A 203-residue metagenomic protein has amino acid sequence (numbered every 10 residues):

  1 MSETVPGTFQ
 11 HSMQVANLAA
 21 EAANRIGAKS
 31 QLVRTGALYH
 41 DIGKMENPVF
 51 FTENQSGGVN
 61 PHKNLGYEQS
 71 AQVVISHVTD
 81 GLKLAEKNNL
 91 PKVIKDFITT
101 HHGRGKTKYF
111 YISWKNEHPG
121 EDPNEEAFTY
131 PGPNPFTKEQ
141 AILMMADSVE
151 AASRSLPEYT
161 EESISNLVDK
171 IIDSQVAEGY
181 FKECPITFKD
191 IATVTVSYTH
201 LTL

Functional and structural regions predicted by a protein language model:
S2-E161, S165, S174-E178: Divalent metal-dependent catalytic cores for phosphoryl transfer on phosphate-bearing substrates
E178-V196: Cytosolic regulatory/linker segments at or just downstream of nucleotide-handling modules in signal-transduction
T199-L203: Conserved small/polar residues in nucleotide/adenosyl-binding loops
